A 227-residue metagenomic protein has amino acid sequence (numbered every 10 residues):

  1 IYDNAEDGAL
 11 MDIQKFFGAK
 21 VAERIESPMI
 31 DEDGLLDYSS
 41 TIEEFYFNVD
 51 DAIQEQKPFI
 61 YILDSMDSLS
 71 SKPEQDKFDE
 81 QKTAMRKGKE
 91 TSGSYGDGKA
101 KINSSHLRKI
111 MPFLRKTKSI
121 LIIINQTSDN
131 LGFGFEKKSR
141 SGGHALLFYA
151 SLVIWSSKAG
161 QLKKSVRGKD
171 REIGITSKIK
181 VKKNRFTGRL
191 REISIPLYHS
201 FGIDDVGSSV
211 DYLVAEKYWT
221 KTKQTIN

Functional and structural regions predicted by a protein language model:
I1-K101, S105: Conserved inter-motif catalytic segment of the P-loop NTP-binding fold
V21, T220-K221: Residue-level detector of short coil/turn "hinge" positions at structural boundaries
E26-M29, M85-G88, A145-Y149, D204-V206 (+1 more regions): Glycine-rich loops and low-complexity Gly/Arg-rich segments that provide flexible linkers or classic glycine-based
S68-S71, D129, L197-H199, K221: Generic structural "secondary-structure junction" signal
S92-E216: Phosphate-binding/switch region of NTP-binding enzymes
K221-N227: Terminal-proximal interaction/regulatory segments of ATP-powered molecular machines
